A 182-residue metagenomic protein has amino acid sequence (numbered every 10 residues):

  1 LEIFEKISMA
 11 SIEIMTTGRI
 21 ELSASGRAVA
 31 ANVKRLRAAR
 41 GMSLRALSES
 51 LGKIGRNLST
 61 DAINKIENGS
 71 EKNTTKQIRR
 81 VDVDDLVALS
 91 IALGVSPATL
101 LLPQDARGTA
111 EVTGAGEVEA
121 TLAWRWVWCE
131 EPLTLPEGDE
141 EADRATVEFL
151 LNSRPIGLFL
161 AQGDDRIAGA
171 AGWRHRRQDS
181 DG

Functional and structural regions predicted by a protein language model:
E2-E49, G138-D139, D164, W173 (+1 more regions): A short, Lys/Arg-rich alpha-helix, primarily the initiator
A30, G41, N57, R80-V83: Residue at a beta-strand N-cap/secondary-structure junction
A39, S50, I54, A92: Residues within the alpha-helical elements of helix-turn-helix
G52-V81: Recognition helix of helix-turn-helix/homeodomain-like DNA-binding domains that insert into the DNA major groove
E71-T99: DNA major-groove recognition helix of helix-turn-helix/homeodomain DNA-binding modules
R107-G182: Interfacial/linker helices and their anchor residues that mediate assembly or domain coupling
